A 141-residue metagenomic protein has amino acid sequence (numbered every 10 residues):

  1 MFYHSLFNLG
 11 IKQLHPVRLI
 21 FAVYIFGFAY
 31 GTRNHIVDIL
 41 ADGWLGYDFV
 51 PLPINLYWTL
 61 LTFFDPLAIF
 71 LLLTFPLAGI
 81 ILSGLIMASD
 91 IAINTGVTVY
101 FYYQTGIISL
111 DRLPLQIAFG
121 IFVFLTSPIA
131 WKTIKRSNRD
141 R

Functional and structural regions predicted by a protein language model:
M1-R141: Topology signature of small-to-medium multi-pass alpha-helical membrane proteins
